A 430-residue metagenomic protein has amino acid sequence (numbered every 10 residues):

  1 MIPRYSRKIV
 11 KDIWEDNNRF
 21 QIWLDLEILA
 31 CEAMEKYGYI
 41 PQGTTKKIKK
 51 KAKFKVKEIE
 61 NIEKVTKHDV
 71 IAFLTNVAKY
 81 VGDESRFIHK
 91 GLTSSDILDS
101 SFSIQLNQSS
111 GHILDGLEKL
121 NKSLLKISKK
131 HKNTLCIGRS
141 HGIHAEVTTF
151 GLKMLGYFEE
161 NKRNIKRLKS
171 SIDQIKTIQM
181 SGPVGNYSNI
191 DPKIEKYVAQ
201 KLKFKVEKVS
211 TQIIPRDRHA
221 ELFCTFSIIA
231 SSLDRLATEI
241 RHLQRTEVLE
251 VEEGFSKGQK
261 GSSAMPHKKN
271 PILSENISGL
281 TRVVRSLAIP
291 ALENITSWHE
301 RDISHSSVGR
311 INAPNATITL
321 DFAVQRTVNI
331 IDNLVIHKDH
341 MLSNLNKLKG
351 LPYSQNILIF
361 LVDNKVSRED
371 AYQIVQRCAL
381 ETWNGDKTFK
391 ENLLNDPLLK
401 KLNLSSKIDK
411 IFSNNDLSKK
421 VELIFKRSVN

Functional and structural regions predicted by a protein language model:
M1-N18, A72, S263-N430: Catalytic-core signal marking the mid-to-C-terminal active-site face
M1-S181, Y187, D191-Y197, V206 (+4 more regions): A helix-coil-helix interface module used to build multimeric assemblies and to scaffold catalytic/cofactor sites
A30-A33, I113, L117-L120, L124-I127 (+13 more regions): Amphipathic alpha-helices that form helix-helix packing interfaces
E32, Q105-L117, F226-R235, I240 (+1 more regions): Alpha-helical support elements that line or immediately flank enzyme active sites and cofactor-binding pockets
I40, T45, V248-L249, S367: Conserved hydrophobic residue
D99, L106, S110, M154 (+5 more regions): Amphipathic alpha-helical coiled-coil segments and their boundaries
L152, A220-I228, N356-N364: Short, well-ordered beta-strand elements within core beta-sheets of diverse protein domains
E195, A199-A288: Acidic, glycine-rich loop-and-beta core segments that form the ion-binding/anion-interacting portion of active sites
